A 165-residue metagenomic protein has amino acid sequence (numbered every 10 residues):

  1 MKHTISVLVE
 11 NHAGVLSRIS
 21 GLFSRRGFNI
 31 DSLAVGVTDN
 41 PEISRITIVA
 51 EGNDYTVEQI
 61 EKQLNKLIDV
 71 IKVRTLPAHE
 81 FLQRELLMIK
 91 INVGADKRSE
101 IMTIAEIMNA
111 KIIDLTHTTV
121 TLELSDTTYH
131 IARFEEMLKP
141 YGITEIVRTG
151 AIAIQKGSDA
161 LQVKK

Functional and structural regions predicted by a protein language model:
M1-R45, V49-K165: Long, contiguous binding/interaction regions
